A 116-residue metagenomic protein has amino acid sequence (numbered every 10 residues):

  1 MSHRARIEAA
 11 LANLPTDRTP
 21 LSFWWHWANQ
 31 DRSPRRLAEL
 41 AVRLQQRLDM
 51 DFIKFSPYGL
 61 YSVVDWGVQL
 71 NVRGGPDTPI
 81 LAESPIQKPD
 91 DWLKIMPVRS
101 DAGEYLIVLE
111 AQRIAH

Functional and structural regions predicted by a protein language model:
M1-H116: Catalytic cores of TIM-barrel enzymes
